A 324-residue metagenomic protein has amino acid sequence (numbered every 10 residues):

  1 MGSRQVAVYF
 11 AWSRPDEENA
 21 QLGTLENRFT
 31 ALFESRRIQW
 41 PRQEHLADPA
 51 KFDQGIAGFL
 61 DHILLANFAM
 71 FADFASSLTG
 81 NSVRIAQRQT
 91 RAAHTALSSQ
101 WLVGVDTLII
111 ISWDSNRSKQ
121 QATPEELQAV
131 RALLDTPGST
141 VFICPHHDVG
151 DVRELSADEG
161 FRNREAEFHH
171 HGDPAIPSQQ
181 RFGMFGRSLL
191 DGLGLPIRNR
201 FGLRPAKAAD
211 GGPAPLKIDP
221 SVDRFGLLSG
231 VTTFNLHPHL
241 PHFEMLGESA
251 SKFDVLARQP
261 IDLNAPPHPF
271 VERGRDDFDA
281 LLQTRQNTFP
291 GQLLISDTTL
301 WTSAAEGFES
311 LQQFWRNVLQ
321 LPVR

Functional and structural regions predicted by a protein language model:
M1-R324: Short, surface-exposed patches at the edges or C-terminal ends of soluble domains, predominantly
